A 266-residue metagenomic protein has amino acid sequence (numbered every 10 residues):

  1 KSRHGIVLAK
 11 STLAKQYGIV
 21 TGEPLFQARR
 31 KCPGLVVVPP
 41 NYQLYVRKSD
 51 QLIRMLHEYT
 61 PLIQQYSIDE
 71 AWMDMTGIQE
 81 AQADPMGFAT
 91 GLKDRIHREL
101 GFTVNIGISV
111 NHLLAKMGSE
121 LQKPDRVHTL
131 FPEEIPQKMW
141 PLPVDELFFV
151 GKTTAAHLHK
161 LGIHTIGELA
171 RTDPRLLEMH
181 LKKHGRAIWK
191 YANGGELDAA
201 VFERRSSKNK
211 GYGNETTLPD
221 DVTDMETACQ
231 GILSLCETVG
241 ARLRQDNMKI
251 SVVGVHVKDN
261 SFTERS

Functional and structural regions predicted by a protein language model:
K1-A187, E203, A241: Gly/Gly-Pro- and Ser/Thr-rich, intrinsically disordered tail segments characteristic of DNA damage-repair and tolerance
E146, A156-S266: DNA-contacting surface of Y-family translesion DNA polymerases
